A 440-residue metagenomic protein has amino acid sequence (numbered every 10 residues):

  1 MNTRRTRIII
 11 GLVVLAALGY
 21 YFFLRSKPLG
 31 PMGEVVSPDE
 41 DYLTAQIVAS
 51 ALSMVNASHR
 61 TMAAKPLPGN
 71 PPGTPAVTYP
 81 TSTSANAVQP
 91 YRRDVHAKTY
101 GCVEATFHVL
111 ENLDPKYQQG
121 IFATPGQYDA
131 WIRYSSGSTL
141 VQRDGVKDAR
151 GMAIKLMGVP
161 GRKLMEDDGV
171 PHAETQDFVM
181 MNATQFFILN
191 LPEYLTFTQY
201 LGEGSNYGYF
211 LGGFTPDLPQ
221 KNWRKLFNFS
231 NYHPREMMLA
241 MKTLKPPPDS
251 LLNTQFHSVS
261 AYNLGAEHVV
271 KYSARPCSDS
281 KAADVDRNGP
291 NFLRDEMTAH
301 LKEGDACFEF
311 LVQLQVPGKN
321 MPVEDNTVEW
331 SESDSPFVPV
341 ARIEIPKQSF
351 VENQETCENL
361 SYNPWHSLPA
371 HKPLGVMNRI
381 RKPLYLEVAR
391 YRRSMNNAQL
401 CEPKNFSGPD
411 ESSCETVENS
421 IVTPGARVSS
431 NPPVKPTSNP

Functional and structural regions predicted by a protein language model:
M1-V14: N-terminal Sec-pathway targeting helices
L15-F23: Hydrophobic alpha-helical membrane-insertion segments, chiefly the h-region of N-terminal signal peptides
F22-P440: Active-site-adjacent core segments of small-molecule enzymes
